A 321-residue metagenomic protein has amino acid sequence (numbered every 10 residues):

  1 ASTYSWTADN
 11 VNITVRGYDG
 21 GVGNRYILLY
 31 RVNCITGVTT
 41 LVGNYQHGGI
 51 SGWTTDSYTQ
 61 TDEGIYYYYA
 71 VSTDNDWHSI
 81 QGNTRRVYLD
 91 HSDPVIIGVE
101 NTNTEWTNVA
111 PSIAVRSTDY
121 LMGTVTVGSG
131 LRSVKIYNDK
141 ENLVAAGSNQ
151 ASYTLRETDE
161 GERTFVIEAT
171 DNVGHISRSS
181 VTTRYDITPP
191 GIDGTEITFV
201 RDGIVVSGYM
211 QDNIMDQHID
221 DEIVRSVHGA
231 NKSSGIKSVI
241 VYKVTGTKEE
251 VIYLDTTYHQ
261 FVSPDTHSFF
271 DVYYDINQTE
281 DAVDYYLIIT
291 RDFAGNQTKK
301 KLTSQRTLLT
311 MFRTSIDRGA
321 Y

Functional and structural regions predicted by a protein language model:
S2-D9, N103-V109, T198-V205, Y321: Short, solvent-exposed loop/linker segments at the N-terminal edge of repeated beta-sheet extracellular domains
G17-N33, D119-N138, D212-T245: Solvent-exposed loop/turn segments flanking beta-strands in beta-repeat/beta-sandwich domains
G43-S51, N142-N149, F261-T266: Short beta-strand segments within Ig-like beta-sandwich modules, predominantly Fibronectin type-III
Y58-I65, T154-E162, Y273-V283: Surface-exposed, short loops/turns at beta-strand junctions within beta-sandwich domains
Y68, F165, Y286-I288: Hydrophobic beta-strand segments within extracellular beta-sandwich modules
S72, A169, I289-T290: Conserved structural position at the C-terminal beta-strand of extracellular beta-sandwich adhesion modules
D76-Q81, N172-R178, F293-K299: Short, exposed coil/turn segments at beta-strand boundaries within extracellular/luminal domains
N83-P94, D171, V181-P190, D292 (+1 more regions): Flexible, low-complexity linkers/stalks enriched in Thr/Pro that connect modular domains
